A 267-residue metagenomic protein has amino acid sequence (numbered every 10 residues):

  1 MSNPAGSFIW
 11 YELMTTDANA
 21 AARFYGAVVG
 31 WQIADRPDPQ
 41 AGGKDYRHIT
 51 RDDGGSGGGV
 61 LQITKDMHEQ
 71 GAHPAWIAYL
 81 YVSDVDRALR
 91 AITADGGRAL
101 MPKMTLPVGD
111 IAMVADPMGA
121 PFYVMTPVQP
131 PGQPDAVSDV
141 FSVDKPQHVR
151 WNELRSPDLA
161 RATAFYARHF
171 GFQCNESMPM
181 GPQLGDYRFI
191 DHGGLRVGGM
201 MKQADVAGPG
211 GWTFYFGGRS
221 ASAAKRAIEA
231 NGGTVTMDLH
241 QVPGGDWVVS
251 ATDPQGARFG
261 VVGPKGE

Functional and structural regions predicted by a protein language model:
M1-A22, A75-A78, M125-T163, N175 (+2 more regions): N-terminal beta-strand motif that seeds the catalytic metal site of vicinal oxygen chelate
S2-G55, A94, P102-G109, L154-L195 (+1 more regions): Core segments of cupin and vicinal oxygen chelate
S2-P4, L89, T93-P146, N175-L195 (+3 more regions): Vicinal oxygen chelate
S7-T16, R47-T50, D66-A91, D110-A115 (+3 more regions): Vicinal oxygen chelate
E12, A20-A22, V29, A34-D35 (+10 more regions): Ligand-binding pocket scaffold of soluble enzyme catalytic domains
A18-A20, Q40, G54, M67 (+8 more regions): Generic "edge-of-domain/loop-turn" microfeature
D35-P37, D52, G59-E69: Conserved donor-binding loop and adjoining core beta-sheet/short helix segment in diverse acyl/aminoacyl transferases
